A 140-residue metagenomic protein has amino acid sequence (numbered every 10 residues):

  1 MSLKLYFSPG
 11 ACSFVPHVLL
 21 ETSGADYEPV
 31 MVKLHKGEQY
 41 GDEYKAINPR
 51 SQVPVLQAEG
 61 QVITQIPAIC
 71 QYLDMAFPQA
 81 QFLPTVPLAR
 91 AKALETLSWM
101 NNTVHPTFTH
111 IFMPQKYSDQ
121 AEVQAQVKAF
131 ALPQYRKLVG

Functional and structural regions predicted by a protein language model:
M1-A68, E122-A131: N-terminal G-site of the GST-like fold
A25, Q52, P78, N102-H105 (+1 more regions): Generic structural signal for secondary-structure transition and capping sites
V62-Q65, A89, Q134, L138: An acidic site on a long C-lobe helix of protein kinase domains
P67-P78: A basic- and aromatic-enriched beta-loop-alpha substructure that forms the phosphate/nucleotide- and DNA/RNA-contacting
L73, L97-N101: Hydrophobic aliphatic residues
P78-V86: Helix-loop segments that flank and shape redox-cofactor active sites
T85, M100-G140: GST-like fold's C-terminal all-alpha helical module
P87-T96: Alpha-helical scaffolds flanking conserved acidic
